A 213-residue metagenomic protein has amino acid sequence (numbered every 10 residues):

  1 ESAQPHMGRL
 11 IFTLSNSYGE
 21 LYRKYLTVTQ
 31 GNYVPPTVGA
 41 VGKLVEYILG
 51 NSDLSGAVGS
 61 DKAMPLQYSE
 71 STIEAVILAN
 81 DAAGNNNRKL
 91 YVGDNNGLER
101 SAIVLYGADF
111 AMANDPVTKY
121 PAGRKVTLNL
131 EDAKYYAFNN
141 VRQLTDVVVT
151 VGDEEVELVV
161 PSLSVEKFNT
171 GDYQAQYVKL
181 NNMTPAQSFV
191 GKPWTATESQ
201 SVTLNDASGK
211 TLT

Functional and structural regions predicted by a protein language model:
E1-S2, T213: Accessible peptide chain termini
S2-M7, Y120: Surface-exposed, short loops/turns at beta-strand junctions within beta-sandwich domains
P5-N16: A short beta-strand micro-motif common to beta-rich folds, especially ectodomain repeats
N16-Y25: Short, exposed coil/turn segments at beta-strand boundaries within extracellular/luminal domains
Y25-T213: Extended non-catalytic accessory segments flanking core domains
